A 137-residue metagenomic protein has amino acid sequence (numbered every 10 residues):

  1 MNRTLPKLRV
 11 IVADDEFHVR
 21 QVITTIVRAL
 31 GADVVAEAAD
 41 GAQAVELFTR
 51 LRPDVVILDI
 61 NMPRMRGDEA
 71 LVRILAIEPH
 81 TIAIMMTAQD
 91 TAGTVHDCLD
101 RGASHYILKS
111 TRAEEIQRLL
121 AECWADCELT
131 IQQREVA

Functional and structural regions predicted by a protein language model:
M1-R9, E114-A137: Non-catalytic signal-transmission and effector/linker regions of two-component phosphorelay proteins
V12-D14, A38, V56: Conserved sequence signature across two-component system core domains
F17-A36: Two-component/phosphorelay signaling modules centered on CheY-like receiver
D40-Q43, R66-E69: Acidic catalytic/metal-coordinating carboxylates
L51-I57: Active-site beta3 strand of CheY-like receiver
M62: Receiver (REC) domain active-site loop signature in two-component systems and cognate sites in sensor histidine kinases
E69, D90-I107, T111, Q117-R118: Alpha4 helix (beta4-alpha4-beta5 surface) of REC/receiver domains from two-component response regulators
